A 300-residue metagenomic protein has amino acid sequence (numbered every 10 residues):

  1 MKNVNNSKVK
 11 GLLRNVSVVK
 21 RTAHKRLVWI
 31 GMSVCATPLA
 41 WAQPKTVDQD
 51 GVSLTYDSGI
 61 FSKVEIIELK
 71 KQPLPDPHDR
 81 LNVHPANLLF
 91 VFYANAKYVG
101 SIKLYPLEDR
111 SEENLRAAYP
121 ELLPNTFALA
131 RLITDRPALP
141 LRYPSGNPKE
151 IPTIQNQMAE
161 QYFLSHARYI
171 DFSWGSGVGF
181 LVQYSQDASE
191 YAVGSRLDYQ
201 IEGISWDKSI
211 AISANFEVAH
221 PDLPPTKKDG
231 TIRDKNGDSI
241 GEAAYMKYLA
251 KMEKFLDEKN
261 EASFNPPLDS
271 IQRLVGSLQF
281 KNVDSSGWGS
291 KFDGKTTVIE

Functional and structural regions predicted by a protein language model:
M1-H24: N-terminal secretory signal peptides that target proteins for export/translocation
K25-M32: Sec-dependent signal peptide recognition, specifically the positively charged N-region followed immediately by
A40-P44: Boundary at the C-terminal end of the N-terminal hydrophobic targeting segment
T55-I60: N-terminal module-boundary/linker segments of secreted carbohydrate-active enzymes
V64-I151, S213-V218, D222-P225: A short acidic-to-branched-hydrophobic micro-motif
R80-N82, A128-S209, N215-P224: Signature of long, low-cysteine stretches enriched in small and polar/charged residues
V218-E300: Surface-exposed amphipathic alpha-helical segments
